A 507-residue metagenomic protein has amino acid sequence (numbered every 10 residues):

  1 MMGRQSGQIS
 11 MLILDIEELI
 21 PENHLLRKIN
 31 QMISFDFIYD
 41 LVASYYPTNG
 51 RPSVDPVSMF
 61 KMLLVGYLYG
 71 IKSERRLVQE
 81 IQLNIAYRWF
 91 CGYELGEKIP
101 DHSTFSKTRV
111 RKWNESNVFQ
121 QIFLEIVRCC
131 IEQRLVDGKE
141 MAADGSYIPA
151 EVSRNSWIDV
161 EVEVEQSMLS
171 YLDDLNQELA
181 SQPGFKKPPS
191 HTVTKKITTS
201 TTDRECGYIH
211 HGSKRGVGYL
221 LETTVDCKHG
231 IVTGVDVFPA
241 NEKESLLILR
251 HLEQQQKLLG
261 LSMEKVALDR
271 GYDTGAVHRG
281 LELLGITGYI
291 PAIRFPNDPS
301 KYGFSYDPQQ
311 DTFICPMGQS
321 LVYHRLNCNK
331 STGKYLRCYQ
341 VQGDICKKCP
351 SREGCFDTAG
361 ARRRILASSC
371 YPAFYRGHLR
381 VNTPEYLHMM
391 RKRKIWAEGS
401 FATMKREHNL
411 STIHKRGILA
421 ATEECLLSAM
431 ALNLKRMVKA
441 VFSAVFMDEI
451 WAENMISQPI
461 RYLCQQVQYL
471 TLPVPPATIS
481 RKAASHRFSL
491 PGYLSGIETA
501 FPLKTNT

Functional and structural regions predicted by a protein language model:
M1-R27: Hydrophobic alpha-helical membrane-insertion signals
M2-Q5, G70-L83, Y93-T507: Anion-binding and metal-coordination hotspots
L14, F60-L64, S106-K107: Positions in alpha-helical segments
E17-L19, R51, S213: Short secondary-structure boundary/capping segments within folded domains
E22-L64: Basic, short loop/linker segments at the boundary and entry of helix-turn-helix/winged-helix-like folds
F37, Y67-G70, I85-W89: Short alpha-helix boundary/capping elements
D40-Y46, R88-L95: Short amphipathic helix-turn modules centered on a small-residue break
S58, L64-L68, K72-R75: Glycine-rich, N-terminal phosphate-binding loop and its surrounding beta-alpha-beta segment
